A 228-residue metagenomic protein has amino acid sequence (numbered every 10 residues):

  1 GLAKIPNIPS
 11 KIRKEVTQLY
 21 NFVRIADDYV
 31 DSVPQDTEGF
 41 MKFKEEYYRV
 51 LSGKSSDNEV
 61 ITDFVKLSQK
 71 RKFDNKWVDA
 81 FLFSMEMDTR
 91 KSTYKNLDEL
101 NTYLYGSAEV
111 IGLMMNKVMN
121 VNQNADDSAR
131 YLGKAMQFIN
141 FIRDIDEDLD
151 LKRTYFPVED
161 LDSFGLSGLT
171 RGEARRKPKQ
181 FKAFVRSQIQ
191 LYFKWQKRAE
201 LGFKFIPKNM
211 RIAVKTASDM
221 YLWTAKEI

Functional and structural regions predicted by a protein language model:
G1-M136, I142, D146-I228: Catalytic cores of Mg2+-dependent Asp-rich isoprenoid enzymes
